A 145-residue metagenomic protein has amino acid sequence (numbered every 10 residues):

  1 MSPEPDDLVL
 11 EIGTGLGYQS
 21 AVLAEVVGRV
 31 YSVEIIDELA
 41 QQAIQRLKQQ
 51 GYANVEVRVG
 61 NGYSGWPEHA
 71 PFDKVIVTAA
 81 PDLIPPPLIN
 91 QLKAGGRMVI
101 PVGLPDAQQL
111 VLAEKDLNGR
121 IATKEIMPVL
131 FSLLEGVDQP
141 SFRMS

Functional and structural regions predicted by a protein language model:
S2-N118: Conserved nucleotide-cofactor-binding alpha/beta core module
G103-S145: Active-site capping/gating segments
